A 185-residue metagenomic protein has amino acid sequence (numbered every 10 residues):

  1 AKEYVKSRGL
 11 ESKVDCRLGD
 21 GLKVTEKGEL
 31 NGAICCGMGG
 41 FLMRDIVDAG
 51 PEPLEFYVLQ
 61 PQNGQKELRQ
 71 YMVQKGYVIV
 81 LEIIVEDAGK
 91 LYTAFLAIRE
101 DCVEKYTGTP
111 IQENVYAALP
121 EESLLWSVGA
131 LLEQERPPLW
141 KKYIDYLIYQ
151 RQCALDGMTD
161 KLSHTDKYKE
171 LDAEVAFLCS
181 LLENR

Functional and structural regions predicted by a protein language model:
A1-N31: S-adenosyl-L-methionine
A1-V5, M43-V47, L68: Hydrophobic packing residues within well-ordered alpha-helices of enzyme cores
G9-E11, E52, Q74: Short, well-ordered coil/turn elements that cap or connect secondary structure elements
L18-D20, P61, L81: Short loop/edge segments at beta-strand edges and connector loops that shape dinucleotide/nucleotide cofactor-binding
K23-E52: Active-site segment flanking the S-adenosylmethionine/decSAM binding pocket in AdoMet-dependent transferases
L54-Q65: ADP-ribose/adenylate-binding Rossmann-like module
G64-Q70, Q74-E113: Active-site capping/gating segments
E100-D101, K105-R185: An accessory alpha-helical subdomain
